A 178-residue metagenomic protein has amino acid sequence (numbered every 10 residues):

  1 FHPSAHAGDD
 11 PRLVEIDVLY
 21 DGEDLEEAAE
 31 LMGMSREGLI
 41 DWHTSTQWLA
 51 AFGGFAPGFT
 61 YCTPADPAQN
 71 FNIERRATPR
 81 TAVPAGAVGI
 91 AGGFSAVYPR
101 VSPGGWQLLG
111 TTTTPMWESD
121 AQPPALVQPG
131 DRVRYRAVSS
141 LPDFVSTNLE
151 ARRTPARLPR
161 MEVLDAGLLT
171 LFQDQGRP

Functional and structural regions predicted by a protein language model:
F1-P178: Glycine-rich active-site loops that engage anionic ligands at enzyme catalytic sites
